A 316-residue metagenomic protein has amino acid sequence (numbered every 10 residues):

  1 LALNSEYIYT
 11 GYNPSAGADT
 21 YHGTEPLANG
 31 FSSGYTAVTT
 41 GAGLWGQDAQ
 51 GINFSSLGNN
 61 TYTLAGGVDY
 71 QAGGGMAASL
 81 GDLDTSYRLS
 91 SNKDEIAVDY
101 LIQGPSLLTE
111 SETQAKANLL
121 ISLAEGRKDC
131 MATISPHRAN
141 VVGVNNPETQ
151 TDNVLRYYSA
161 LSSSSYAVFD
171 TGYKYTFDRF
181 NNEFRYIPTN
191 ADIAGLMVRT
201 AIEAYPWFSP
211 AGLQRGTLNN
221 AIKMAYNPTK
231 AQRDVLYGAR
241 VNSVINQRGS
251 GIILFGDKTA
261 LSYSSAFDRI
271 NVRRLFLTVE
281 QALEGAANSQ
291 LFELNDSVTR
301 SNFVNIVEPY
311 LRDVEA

Functional and structural regions predicted by a protein language model:
L1-A316: Structured, hydrophobic secondary-structure cores that serve as assembly/anchoring elements
